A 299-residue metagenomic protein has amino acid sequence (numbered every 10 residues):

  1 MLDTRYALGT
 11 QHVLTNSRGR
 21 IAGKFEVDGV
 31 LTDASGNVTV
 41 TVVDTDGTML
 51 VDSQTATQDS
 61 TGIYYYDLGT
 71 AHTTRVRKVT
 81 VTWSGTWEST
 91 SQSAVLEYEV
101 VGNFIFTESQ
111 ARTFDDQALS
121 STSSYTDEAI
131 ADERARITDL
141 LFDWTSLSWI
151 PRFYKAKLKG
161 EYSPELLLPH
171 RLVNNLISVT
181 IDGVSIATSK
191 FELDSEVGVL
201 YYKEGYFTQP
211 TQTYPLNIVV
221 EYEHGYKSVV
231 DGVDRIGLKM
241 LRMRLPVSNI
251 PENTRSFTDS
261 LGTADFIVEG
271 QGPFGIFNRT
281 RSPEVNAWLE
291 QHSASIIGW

Functional and structural regions predicted by a protein language model:
L2-R20, E26-V51, T61-W299: Divalent metal-cofactor coordination and adjacent catalytic microenvironments
T55-Q58: Short beta-strand segments within Ig-like beta-sandwich modules, predominantly Fibronectin type-III
